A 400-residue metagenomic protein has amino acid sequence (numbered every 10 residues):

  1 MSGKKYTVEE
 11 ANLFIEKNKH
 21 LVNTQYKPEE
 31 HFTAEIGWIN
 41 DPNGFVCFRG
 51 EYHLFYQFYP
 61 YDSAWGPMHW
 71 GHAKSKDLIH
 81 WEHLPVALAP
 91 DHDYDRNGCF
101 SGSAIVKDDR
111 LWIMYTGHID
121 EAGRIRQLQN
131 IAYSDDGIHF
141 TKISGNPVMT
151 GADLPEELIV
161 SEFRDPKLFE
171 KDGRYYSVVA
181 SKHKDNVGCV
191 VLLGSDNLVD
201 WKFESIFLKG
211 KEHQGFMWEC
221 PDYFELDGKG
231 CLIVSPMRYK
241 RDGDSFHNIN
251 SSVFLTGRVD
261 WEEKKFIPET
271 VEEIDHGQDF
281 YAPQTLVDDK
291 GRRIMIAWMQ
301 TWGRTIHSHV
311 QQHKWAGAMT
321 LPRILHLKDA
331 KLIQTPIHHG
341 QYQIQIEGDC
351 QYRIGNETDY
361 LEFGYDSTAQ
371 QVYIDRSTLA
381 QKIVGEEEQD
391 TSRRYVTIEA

Functional and structural regions predicted by a protein language model:
S2-N43, D62-W65, I79-V106, I138-E170 (+2 more regions): Surface loop/turn signatures of beta-propeller and other carbohydrate-active proteins
L13-K17, N250-A400: Beta-rich accessory regions
E35-D41, F48, L54, M68-S75: Active-site-flanking structural segment that lines cofactor/substrate pockets
W38, W65, N97, R124 (+10 more regions): Active-site-proximal structural scaffolding
D41-Y61, P85-V86, S101-R124, L128-Y133 (+6 more regions): Hydrophobic core segments of beta-strands in well-ordered, beta-rich domains
W65-P67, D95, R124, D153-L154 (+5 more regions): A short, polar/proline- and glycine-enriched secondary-structure boundary/capping micro-motif
H69-D77, Q127-G137, C189-L198, H247-E262 (+1 more regions): Beta-propeller blade signature
P90, Y176, K184-P268, H276-A282 (+2 more regions): Accessory beta-strand-rich segments of carbohydrate-active enzymes
